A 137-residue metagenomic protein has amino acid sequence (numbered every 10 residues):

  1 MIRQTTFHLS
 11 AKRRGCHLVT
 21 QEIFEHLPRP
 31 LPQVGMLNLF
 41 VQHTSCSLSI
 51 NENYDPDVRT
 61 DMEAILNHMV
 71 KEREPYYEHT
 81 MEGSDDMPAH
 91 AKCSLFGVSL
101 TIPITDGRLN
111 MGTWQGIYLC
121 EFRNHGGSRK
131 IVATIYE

Functional and structural regions predicted by a protein language model:
M1-E137: Active-site histidine-anchored catalytic micro-motif
